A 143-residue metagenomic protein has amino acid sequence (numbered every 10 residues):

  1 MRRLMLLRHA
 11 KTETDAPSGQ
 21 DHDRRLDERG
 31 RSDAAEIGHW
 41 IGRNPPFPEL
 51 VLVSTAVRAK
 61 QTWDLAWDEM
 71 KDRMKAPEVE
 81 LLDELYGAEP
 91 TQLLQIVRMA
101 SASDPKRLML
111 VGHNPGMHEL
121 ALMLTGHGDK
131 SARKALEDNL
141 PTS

Functional and structural regions predicted by a protein language model:
R2-E84, T125-S131: Active-site-proximal alpha-helix that buttresses catalytic centers in soluble enzyme cores
N44-F47, A100-K106: Glycine-rich phosphate-binding loop signature in dinucleotide/nucleotide-binding domains
A59-K60, P90, M117-H118: Short, well-ordered alpha-helical microsegments
M74-Q92, N139-T142: A short, structured active-site edge motif that brings together acidic residues
P90-Q95, M99-D104: Internal catalytic-core helix/loop-beta-alpha segment that presents or stabilizes conserved functional determinants
P105-H127: A glycine-rich beta-strand to alpha-helix segment that forms a phosphate/ribose-binding loop at ligand/cofactor sites
T125-S143: Domain-level recognition of soluble alpha/beta enzyme cores, biased toward histidine phosphatases/phosphomutases
